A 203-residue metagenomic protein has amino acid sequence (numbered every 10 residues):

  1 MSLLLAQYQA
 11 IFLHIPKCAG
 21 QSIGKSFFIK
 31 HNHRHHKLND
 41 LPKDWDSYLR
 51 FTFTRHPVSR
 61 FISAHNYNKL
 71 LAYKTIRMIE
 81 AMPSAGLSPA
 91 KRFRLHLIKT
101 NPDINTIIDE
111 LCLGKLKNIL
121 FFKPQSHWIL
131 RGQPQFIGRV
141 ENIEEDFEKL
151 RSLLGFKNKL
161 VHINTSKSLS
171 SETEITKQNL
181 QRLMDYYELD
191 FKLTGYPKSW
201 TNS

Functional and structural regions predicted by a protein language model:
M1-S203: Membrane-interface amphipathic segments in extracytoplasmic regions
